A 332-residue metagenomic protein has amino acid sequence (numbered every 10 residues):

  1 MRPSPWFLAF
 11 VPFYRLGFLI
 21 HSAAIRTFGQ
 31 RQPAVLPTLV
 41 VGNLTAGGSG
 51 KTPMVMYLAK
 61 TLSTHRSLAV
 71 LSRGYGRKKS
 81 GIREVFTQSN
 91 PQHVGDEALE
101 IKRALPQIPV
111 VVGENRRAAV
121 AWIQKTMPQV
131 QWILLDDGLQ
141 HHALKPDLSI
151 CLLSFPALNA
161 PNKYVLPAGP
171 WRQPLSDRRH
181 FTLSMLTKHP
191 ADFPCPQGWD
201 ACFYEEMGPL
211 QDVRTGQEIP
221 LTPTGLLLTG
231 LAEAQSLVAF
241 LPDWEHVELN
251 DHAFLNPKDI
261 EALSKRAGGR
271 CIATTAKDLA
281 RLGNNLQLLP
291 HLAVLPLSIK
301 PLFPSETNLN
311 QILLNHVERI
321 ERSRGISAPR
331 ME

Functional and structural regions predicted by a protein language model:
M1-P37: A transmembrane-helix-recognition feature enriched in membrane-embedded lipid enzymes and envelope glyco-/phospholipid
F13, T52, I101, D136 (+3 more regions): Residue-level signal for inorganic ion chemistry
S22-T87, D192, R330: Walker A (P-loop) phosphate-binding motif
Y57, T61, D136, F240: Rossmann-fold NAD(P)-dependent oxidoreductase module
T64, L139, L144-E332: ATP-dependent carboxylate-amine ligase
Y75-R77, G81-A104, I108-C195: Phosphate/Mg2+-binding loops and adjacent switch elements in nucleotide/diphosphate-handling enzyme cores
